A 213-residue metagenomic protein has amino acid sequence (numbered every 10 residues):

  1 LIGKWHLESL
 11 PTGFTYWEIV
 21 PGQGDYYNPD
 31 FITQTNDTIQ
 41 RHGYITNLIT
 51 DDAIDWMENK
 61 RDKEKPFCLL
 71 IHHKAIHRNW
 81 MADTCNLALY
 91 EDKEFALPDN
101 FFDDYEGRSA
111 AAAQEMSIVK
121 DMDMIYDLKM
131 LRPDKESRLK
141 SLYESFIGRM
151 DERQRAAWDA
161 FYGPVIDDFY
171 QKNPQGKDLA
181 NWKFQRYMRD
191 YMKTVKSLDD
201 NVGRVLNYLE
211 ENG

Functional and structural regions predicted by a protein language model:
L1-P11, V20-P21, L70-H77: Short, solvent-exposed turn/loop segments enriched in Gly/Ser/Thr/Pro and often Arg
T12-G13, N86: Short, structured coil segments at secondary-structure junctions
G24-R41, E58-K65, L70-G213: Active-site-proximal cap/lid insertion segments
A53, M57: Hydrophobic "lid"/C-terminal helical patch of Rossmann-like NAD(P)-dependent dehydrogenase/epimerase domains
